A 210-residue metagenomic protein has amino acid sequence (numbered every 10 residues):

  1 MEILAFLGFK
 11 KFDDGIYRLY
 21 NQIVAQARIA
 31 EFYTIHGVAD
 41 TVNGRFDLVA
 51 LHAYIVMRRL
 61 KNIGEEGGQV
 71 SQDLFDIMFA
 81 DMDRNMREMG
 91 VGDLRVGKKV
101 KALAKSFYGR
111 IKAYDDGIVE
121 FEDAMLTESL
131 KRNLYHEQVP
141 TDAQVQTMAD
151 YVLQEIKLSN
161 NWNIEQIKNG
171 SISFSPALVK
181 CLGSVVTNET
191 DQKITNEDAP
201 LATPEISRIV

Functional and structural regions predicted by a protein language model:
M1-V210: Surface/interface-facing alpha-helical segments and adjacent flexible terminal/loop regions used for partner/assembly
